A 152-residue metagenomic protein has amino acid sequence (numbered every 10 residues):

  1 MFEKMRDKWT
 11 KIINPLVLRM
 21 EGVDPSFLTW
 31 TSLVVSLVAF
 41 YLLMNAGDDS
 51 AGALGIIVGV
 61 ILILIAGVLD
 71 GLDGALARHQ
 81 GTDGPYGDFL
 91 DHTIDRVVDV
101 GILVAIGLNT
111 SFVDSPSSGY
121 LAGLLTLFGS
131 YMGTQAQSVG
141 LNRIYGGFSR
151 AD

Functional and structural regions predicted by a protein language model:
M1-I61: Topogenic membrane-insertion module of multi-pass membrane proteins
M1-R19, H92, R96-D152: A feature for the membrane-embedded catalytic helix bundles of lipid/isoprenoid biosynthetic enzymes
G22, H79-D83, F112-V113: Helix-loop interface residues and adjacent transmembrane-helix termini in multi-pass membrane transporters, primarily
F27, V58, Y86, I144-Y145 (+1 more regions): Residue-level recognition of membrane-helix boundary sites in multi-pass small-molecule transporters
T29-S32, I63, G119-Y120, G146: Hydrophobic/aromatic positions within or immediately flanking transmembrane alpha-helices of multi-pass small-molecule
L42-G47, L72-L76, A105-L108: Membrane-helix exit/interface motif
G55-V104, F128, M132-Q137: Acidic (Asp/Glu-rich) catalytic motifs at the cytosolic membrane interface
